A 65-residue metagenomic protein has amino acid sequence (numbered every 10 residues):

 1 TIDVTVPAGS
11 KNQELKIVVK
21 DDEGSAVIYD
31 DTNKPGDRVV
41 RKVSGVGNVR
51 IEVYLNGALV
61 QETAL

Functional and structural regions predicted by a protein language model:
T1-K16: Short, surface-exposed binding/anchoring microloops in extracellular/periplasmic proteins
D3, G36-S44: Exposed aromatic-hydrophobic patches
T5, V18, E52-Y54: Residue-level recognition of well-ordered beta-strand positions that form the cores of beta-sheet-rich folds across
A8, N12, S25, P35-G36: Extracellular or exported targeting regions of proteins
S10, T32-K34, S44-V46: Surface-exposed coil/turn segments at beta-strand junctions on protein surfaces, enriched
V18-A26, N56-A58: Change "in extracellular beta-sheet-rich domains … of secreted and cell-surface proteins" to "in beta-sheet-rich domains
I28-D31, G57-L65: Edge beta-strands of extracellular beta-sandwich domains
G47-A58: Short, aromatic- and glycine-rich surface loops/edge beta-strands on solvent-exposed regions
